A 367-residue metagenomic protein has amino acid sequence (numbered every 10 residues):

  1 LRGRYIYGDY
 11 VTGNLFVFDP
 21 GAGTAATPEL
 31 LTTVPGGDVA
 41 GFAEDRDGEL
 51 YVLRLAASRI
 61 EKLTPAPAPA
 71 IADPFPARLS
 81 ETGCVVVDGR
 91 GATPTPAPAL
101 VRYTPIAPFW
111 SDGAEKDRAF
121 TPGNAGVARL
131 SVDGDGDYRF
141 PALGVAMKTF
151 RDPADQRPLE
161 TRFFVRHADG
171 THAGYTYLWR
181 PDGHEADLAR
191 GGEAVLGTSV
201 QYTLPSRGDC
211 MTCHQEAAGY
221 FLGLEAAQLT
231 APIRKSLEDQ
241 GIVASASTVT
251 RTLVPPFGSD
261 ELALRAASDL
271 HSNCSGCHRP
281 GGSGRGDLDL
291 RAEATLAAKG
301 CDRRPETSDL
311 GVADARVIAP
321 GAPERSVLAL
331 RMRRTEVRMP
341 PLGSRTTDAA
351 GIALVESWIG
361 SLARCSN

Functional and structural regions predicted by a protein language model:
L1-V145, R151, R157-E160: Sequence/structural signature of beta-propeller domains
G36-G37, R54, A68-A72, S80 (+2 more regions): Sequence context surrounding c-type heme c attachment/ligation sites in exported
